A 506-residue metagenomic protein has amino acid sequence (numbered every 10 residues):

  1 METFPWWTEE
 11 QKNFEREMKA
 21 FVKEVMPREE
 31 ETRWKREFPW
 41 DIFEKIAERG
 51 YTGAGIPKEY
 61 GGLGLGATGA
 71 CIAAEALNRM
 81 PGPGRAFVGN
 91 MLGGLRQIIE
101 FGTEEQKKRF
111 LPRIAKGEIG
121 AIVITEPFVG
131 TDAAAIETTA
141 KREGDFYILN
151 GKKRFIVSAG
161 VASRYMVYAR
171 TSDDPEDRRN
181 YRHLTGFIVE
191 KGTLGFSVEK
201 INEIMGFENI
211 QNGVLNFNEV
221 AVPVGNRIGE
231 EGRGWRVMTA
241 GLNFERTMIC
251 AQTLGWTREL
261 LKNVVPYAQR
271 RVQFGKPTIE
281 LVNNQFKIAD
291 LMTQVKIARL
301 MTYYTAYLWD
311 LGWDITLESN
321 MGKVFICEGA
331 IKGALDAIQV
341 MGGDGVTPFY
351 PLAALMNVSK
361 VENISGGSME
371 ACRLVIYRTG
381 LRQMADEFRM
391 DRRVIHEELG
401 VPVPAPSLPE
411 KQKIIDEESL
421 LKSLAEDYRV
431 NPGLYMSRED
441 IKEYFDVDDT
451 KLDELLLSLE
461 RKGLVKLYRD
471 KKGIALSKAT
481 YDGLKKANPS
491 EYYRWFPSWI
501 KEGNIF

Functional and structural regions predicted by a protein language model:
M1-M80, G84, F101-Q106, R113-G117 (+3 more regions): Alpha-helical interface subdomain recognition
K116-T125, Y168: A short, Trp-centered hydrophobic/proline-enriched beta-strand micro-motif
A135, G192-P223: Flexible, small-/acidic-enriched active-site or ligand-binding loops
F146, N150-V198: A short core secondary-structure module
V430-Y444: Short acidic, hydrophobic short linear motifs in intrinsically disordered regions
D446-R461: Short amphipathic alpha-helical interaction segments
E460-D470: A short, conserved structural fragment
Y481-F506: Short, amphipathic alpha-helical interaction segments positioned at domain boundaries
